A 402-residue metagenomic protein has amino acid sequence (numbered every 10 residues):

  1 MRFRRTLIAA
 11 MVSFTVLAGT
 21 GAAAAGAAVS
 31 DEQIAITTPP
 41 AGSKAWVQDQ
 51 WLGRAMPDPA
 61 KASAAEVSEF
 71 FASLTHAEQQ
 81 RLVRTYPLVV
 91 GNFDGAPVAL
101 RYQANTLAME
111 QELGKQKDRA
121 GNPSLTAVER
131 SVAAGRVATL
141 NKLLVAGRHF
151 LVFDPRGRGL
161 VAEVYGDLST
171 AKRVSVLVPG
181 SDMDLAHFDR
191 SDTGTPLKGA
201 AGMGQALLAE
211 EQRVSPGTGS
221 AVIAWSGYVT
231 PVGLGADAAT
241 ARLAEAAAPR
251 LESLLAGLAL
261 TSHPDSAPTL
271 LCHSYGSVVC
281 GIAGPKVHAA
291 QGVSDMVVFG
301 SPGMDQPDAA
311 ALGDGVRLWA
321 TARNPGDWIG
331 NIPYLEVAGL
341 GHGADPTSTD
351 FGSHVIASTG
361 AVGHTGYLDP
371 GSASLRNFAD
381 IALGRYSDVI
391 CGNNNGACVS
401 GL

Functional and structural regions predicted by a protein language model:
M1-P196, G384, D388-L402: Flexible, membrane-associating and regulatory peripheral segments of lipid-active enzymes
P97, P123-V137, E252-L255, T269 (+2 more regions): Short, structured coil/loop segments at alpha-helix boundaries
F153, V178, H273, F299-G300: Short His-Asn-centered micro-motif
L168, G180-S253, G257-S266, K286-L402: Lipolytic serine-hydrolase domain surface
R173-S175, A267-T269, D295: Structural motif
L271-C280: Gly/Ala-rich beta-loop-alpha elbow adjacent to hydrolase catalytic centers
G281-P285: Short, hydrophobic alpha-helix immediately C-terminal to the catalytic nucleophile
